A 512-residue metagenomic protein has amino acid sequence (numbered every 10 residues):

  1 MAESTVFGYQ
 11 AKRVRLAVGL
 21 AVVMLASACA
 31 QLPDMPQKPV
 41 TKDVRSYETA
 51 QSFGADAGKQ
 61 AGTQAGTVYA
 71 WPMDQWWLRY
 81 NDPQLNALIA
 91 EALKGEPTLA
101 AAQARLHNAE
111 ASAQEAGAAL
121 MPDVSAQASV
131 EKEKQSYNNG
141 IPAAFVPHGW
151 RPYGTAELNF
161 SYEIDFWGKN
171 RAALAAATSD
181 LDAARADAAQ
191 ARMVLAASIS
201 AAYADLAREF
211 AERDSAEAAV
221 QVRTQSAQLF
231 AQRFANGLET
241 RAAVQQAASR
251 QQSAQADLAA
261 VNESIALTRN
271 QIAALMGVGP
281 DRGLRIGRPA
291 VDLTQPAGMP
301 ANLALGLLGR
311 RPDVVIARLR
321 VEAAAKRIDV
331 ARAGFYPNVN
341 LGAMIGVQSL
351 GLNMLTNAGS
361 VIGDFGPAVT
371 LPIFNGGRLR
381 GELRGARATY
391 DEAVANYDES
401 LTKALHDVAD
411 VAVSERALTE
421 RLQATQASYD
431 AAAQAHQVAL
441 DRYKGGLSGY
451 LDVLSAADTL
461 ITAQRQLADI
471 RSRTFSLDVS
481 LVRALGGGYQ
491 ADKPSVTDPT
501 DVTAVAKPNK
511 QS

Functional and structural regions predicted by a protein language model:
A2-G8, R13-K94, I141, G154 (+5 more regions): Terminal intrinsically disordered/low-complexity segments used for targeting and assembly
A30-S198, V339-A343, I373-L383: Short flexible linkers and secondary-structure junctions
A100-A101, G117, I164-R192, A242 (+6 more regions): Sec/SRP-type N-terminal targeting helices
P152-F160, A202, L303, G363-V369: Hydrophobic, lipid-facing positions within transmembrane beta-strands of outer-membrane proteins
N170, S179, A186-L303, S414 (+3 more regions): Periplasmic alpha-helical coiled-coil/stalk elements that build and connect Gram-negative outer-membrane
F234-L238, Y443-L447, A484-G488: A short glycine-centered flexible hinge/capping loop motif at secondary-structure junctions
H436-F475: C-terminal structured "cap/appendage" subdomains that terminate the fold
